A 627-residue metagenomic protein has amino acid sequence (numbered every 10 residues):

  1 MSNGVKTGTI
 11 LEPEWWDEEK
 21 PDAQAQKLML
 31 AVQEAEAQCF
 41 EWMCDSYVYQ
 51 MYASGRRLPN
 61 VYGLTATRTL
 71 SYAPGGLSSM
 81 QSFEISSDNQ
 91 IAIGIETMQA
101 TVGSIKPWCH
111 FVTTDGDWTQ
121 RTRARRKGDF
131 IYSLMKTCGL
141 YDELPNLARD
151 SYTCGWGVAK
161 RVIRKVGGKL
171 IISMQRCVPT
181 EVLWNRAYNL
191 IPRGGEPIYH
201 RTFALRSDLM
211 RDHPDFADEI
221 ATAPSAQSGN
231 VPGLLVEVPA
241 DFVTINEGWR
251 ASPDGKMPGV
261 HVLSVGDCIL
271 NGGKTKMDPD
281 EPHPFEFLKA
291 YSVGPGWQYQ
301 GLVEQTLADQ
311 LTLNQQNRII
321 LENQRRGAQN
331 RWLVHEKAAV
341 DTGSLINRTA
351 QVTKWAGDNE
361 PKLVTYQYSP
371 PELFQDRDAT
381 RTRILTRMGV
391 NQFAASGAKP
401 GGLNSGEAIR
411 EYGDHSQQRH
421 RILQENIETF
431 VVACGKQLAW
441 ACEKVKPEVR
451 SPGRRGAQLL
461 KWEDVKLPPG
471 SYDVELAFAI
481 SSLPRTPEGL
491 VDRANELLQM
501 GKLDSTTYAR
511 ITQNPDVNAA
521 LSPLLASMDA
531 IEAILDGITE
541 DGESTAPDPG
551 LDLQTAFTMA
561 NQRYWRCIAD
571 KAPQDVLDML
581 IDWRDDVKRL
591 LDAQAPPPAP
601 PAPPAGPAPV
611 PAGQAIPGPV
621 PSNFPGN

Functional and structural regions predicted by a protein language model:
M1-G266, L270, E372-A379, K571 (+5 more regions): Extended, helix-rich architectural segments
A124, L140, Y152, T306-D309 (+10 more regions): Active-site-proximal structural scaffolding
F130, L134-T137, T306-G327, R348 (+10 more regions): Generic, well-ordered alpha-helical scaffold segments in large soluble proteins
D241-G402: Extended, charged amphipathic alpha-helical segments
S405-N518, S522, G626-N627: Extended amphipathic alpha-helical segments with heptad-repeat/coiled-coil character used for oligomerization, fusion
T506-T507, I511-I534, W565-P603: Long, highly charged low-complexity segments enriched in Glu/Asp and Lys/Arg with interspersed Ser/Thr
E540-G550, I568-V576: Charged, low-complexity interaction regions
P549-N561: Short amphipathic alpha-helical heptad-repeat segments
